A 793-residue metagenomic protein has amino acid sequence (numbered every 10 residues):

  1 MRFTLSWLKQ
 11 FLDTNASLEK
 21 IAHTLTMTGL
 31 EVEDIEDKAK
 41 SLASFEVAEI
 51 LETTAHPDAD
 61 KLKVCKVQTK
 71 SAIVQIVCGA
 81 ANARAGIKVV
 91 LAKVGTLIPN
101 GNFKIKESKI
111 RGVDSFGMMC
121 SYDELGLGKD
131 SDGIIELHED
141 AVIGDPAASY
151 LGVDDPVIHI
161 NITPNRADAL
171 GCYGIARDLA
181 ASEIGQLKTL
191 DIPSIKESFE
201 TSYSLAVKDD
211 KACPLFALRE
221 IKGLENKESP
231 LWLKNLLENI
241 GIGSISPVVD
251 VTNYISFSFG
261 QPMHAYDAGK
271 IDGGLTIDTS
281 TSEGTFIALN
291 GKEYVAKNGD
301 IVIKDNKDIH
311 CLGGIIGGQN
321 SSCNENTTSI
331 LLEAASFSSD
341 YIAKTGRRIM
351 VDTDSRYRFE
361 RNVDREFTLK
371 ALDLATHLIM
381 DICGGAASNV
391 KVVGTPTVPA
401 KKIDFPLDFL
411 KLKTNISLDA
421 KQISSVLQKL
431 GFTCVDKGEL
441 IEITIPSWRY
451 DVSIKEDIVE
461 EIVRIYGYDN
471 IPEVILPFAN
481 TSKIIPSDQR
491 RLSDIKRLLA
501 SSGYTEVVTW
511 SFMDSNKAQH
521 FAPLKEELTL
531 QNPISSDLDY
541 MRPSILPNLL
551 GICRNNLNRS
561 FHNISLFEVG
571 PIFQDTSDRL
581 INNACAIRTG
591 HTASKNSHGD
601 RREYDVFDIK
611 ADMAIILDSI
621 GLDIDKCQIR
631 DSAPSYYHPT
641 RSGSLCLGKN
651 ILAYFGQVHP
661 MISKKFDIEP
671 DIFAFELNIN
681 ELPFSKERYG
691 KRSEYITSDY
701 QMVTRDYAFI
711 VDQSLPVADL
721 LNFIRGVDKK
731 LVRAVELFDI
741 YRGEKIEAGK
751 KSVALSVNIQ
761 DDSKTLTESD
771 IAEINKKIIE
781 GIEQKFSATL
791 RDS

Functional and structural regions predicted by a protein language model:
M1-F199, L331, D354, R358 (+3 more regions): Phosphate-backbone binding interfaces of nucleic-acid-interacting proteins
R2, K429-V435, D451, R579 (+1 more regions): A carboxyl-terminal module marker
L5, H23, K63, L187-G284: Glycine/proline-enriched, intrinsically flexible loops and inter-domain linkers
K40-A43, K196, N480-T481, I485 (+3 more regions): Beta-rich nucleic-acid/ligand-interaction surfaces
V47-V77, G144, N235, N239 (+1 more regions): Conserved mixed alpha/beta core segments that line enzyme active sites in large multi-domain catalysts
R111-E124, D130-E136, A147-G152, P156 (+4 more regions): Mobile "lid/hinge" segments at catalytic clefts and subdomain interfaces of large enzymes
L179, E183-V207, C383-L410, S417 (+1 more regions): Terminal amphipathic helices with adjacent charged low-complexity linkers/tails
I403-L407, K411-N563, F567, N758-Q760 (+1 more regions): Extended, well-folded interaction surfaces typified by the phenylalanyl-tRNA synthetase beta subunit core
